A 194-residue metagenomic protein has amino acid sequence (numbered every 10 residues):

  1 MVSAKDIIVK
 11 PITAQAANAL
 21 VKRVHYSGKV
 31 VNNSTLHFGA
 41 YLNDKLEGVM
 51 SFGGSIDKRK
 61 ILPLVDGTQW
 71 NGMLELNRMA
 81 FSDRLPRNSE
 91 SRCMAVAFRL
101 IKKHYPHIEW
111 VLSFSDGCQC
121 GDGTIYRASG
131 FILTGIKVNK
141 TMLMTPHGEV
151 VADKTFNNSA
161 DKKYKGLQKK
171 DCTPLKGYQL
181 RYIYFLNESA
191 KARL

Functional and structural regions predicted by a protein language model:
M1-N32: Short amphipathic alpha-helix that is part of the acyltransferase structural core
D6, M73, Q179: A residue-level signal for beta-strand positions that form part of recognition/binding surfaces within mature
P11, G53-C172: Acyl-donor binding region in acyl/amide transferases
V21, S34-G54: Conserved beta-hairpin
S27-T35, D57-K60: An active-site-proximal beta-strand-loop segment
T35, G177-Y182: Short hydrophobic/aromatic beta-strand or adjacent loop that forms the aromatic wall/cage of a ligand/substrate-binding
Y184-E188: Short beta-strand-to-coil "C-cap" segments at the C-terminal boundary of structured domains/repeats, marking
S189-L194: C-terminal/domain-terminus segments
